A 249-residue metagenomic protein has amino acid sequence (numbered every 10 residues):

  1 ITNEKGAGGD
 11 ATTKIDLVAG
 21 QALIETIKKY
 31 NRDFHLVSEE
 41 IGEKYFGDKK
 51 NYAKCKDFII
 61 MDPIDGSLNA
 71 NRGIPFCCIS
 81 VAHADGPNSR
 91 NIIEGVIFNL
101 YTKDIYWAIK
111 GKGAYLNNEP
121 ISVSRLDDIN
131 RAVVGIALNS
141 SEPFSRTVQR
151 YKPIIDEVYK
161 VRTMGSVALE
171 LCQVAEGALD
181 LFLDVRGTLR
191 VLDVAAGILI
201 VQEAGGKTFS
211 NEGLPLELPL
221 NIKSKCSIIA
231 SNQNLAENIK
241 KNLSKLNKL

Functional and structural regions predicted by a protein language model:
I1-I64, N234-L235, K240-S244, K248-L249: N-terminal subdomain of lithium-sensitive/metallo-dependent phosphomonoesterases centered on the IMPase/IPPase/PAP
D10-V18, N71-G73, V191, A195: Short, conserved micro-motifs enriched in small and acidic residues
L23, I27, I79, H83 (+1 more regions): Buried hydrophobic packing segments
H35-E39, M61, A70, L116 (+2 more regions): General beta-strand structural signal in soluble alpha/beta enzymes
N51, I109, I121-L249: An extended, acidic
Y52-G111: DPxDG-like acidic metal-binding loop motif
